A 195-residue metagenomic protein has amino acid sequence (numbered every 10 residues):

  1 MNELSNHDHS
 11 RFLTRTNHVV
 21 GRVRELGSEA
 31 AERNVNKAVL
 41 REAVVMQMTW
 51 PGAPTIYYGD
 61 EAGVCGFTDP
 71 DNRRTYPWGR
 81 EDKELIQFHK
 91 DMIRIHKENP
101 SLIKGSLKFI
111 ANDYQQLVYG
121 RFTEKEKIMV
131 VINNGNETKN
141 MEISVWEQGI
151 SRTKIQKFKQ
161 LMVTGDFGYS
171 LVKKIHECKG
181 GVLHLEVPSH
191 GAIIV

Functional and structural regions predicted by a protein language model:
M1-P54, A111-Y114: Alpha-amylase-like alpha-glycosidases and glucanotransferases acting on alpha-linked glucans and related
H7, Q47, G59-E61, M92 (+2 more regions): Conserved, mostly hydrophobic/aromatic
H9-L13, V64-T68, T138-N140: Short catalytic/ligand-binding loop motif for oxyanion handling, primarily in non-cytosolic enzymes, centered on
V44-M46, V64, Y114-E124, H184: Short, surface-exposed beta-strand/loop micro-motifs that present aromatic residues
P77-I110: Aromatic- and carboxylate-lined catalytic core of secreted/periplasmic carbohydrate-active enzymes
I110-I150: Carbohydrate-binding surface patches
K159-G180: Solvent-exposed beta-strand/loop surfaces of large extracellular or lumenal domains
K173-V195: C-terminal beta-strand-rich structural cap/linker in extracellular carbohydrate-active enzymes
